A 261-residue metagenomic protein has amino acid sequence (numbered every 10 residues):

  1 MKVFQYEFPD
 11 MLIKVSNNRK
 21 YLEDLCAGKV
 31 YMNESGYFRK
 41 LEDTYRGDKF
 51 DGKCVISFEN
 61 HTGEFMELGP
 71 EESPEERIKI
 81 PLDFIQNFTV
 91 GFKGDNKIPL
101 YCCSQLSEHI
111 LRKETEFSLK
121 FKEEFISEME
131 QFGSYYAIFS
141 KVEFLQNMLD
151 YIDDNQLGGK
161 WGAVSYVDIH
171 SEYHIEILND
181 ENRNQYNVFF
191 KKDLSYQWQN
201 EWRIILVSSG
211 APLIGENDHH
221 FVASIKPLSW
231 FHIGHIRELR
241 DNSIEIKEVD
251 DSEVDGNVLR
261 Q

Functional and structural regions predicted by a protein language model:
M1-Q261: NAD-dependent ADP-ribosyltransferases
